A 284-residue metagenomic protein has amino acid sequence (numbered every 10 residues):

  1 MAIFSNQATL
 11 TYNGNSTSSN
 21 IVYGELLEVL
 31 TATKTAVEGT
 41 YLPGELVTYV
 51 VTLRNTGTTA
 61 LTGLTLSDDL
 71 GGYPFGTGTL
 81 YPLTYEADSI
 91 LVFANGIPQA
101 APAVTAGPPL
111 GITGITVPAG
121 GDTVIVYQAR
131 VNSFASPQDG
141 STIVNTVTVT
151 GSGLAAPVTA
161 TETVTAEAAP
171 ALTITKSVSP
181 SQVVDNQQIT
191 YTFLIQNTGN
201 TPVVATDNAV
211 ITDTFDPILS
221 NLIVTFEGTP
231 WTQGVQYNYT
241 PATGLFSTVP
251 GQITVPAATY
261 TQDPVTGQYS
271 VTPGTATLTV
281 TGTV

Functional and structural regions predicted by a protein language model:
M1-V284: Exported/extracytosolic protein signature
